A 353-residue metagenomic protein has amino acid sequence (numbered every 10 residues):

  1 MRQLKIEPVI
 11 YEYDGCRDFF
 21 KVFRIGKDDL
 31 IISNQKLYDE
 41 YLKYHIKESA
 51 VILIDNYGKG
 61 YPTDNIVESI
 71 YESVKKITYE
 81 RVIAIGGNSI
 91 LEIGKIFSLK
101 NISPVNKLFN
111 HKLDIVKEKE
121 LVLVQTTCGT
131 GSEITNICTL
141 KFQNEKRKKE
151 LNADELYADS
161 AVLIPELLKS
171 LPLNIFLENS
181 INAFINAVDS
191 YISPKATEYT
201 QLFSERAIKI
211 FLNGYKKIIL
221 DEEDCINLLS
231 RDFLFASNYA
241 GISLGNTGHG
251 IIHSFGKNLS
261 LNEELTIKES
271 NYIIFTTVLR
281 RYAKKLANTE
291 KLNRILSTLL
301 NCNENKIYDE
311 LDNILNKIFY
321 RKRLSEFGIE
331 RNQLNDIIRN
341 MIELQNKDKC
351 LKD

Functional and structural regions predicted by a protein language model:
M1-R81, L324: ATP/NTP phosphate-donor binding region
D39-Y41, S89-G94, G131-I134, I252: Short glycine/serine/threonine-rich phosphate/pyrophosphate-binding segments that cradle anionic phosphate groups
V82-I90, H253-G256, S260: Glycine-rich phosphate-binding loop
I85, E92-S103: DPxDG-like acidic metal-binding loop motif
I102-A196: A glycine/threonine-rich phosphate-anchoring loop and its flanking beta-alpha core in nucleotide/phosphate-binding
E155, R294-D353: C-terminal charged capping/lid subdomain of soluble metabolic enzymes
S190-E310: Active-site segments that bind and position negatively charged phosphate/pyrophosphate groups
